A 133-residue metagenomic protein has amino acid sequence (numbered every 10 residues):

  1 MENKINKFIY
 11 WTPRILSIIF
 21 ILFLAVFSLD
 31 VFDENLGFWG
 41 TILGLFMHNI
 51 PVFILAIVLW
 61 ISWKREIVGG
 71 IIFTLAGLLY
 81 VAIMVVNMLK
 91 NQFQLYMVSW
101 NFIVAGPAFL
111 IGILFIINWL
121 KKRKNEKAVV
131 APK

Functional and structural regions predicted by a protein language model:
M1-I21: Cytosolic juxtamembrane helix and N-cap/initiation of the first transmembrane helix
F20-F27, A76-N87: Aromatic-anchored segments of alpha-helical transmembrane domains
F27-G40: Short juxtamembrane and helix-loop transition motifs at transmembrane-helix boundaries in membrane proteins
I42-V52, V98-G106: Alpha-helical transmembrane segments of polytopic membrane proteins
P51-L59, G106-F115: Hydrophobic cores of alpha-helical transmembrane segments in multi-pass inner/ER membrane proteins, independent
L55-G69: Juxtamembrane helix-break-helix junctions at the cytosolic face of small multi-pass alpha-helical membrane proteins
A82-N101: Membrane-helix boundary connector in multi-pass membrane proteins
P107-P132: Membrane-water interface at the C-terminal end of transmembrane alpha helices
